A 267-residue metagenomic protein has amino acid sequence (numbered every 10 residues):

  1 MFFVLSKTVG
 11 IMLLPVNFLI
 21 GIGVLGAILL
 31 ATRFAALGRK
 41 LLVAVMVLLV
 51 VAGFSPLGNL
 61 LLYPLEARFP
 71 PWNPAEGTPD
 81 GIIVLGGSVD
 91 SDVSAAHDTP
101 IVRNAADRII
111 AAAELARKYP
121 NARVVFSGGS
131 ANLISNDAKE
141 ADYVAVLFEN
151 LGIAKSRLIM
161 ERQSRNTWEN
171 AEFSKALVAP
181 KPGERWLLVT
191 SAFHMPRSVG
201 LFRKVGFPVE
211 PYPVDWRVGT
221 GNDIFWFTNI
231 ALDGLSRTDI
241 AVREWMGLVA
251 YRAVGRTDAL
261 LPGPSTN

Functional and structural regions predicted by a protein language model:
M1-L30: Membrane-embedded alpha-helical segments of integral membrane proteins
M1-V9, L57, L61-L65, V242-V249: Hydrophobic alpha-helical segments of integral membrane proteins, encompassing both true transmembrane helices
V16-F18, S55, G255, N267: Extended, histidine- and acidic-residue-enriched regions that form the cofactor-binding/catalytic faces
L30-R39: Membrane-interface helix-boundary motifs at transmembrane edges
A35, P64-P71, G255-G263: Transmembrane helix-loop junctions in multipass membrane proteins, especially transporters and channels
M46, V51-T238: A structural signal for short, hydrophobic/glycine-enriched beta-strand patches
D223-N229, S236-N267: Extracytoplasmic/luminal low-complexity segments enriched in Pro/Gly and acidic/polar residues that act as flexible
